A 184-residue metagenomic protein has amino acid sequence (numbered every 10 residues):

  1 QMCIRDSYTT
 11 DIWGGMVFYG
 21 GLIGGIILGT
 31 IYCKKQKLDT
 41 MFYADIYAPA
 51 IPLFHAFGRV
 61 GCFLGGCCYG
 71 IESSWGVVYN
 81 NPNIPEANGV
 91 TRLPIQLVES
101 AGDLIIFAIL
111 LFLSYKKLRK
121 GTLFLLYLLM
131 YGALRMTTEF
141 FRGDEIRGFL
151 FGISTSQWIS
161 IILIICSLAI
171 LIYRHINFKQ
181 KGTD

Functional and structural regions predicted by a protein language model:
R5-D184: A feature for loop-to-transmembrane-helix boundaries and adjacent hydrophobic helices in multi-pass integral membrane
